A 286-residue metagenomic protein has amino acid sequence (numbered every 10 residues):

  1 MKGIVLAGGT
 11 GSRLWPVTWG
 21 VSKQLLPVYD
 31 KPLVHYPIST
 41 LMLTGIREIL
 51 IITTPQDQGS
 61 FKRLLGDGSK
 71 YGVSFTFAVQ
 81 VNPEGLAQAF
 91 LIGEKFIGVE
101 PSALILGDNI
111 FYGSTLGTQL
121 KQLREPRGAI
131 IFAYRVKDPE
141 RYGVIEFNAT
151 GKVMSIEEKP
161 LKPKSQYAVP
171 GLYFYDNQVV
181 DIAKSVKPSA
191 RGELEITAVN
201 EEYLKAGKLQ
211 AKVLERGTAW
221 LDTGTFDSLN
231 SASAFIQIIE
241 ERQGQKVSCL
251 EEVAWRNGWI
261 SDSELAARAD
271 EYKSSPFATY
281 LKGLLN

Functional and structural regions predicted by a protein language model:
M1, I46-R47, G72-S74, G98-S102 (+4 more regions): Short coil/turn connectors at secondary-structure junctions
K2-V5, R13-W19, L26-P27, K31-L106 (+4 more regions): Conserved N-terminal catalytic core of the sugar/cofactor nucleotidyltransferase
L14, F61-L65, A183, A232 (+1 more regions): Hydrophobic packing residues within well-ordered alpha-helices of enzyme cores
L25, I145-F147: A structural signal for short hydrophobic beta-strand segments in well-ordered beta-sheet cores
L43, G66, K95-G98, E125 (+6 more regions): Generic secondary-structure signature for well-ordered alpha-helical cores
A103, L120-K121, K152-E252, S263-E264: Catalytic-core segments of class I nucleotidyltransferases/pyrophosphorylases that form NMP-activated intermediates
G113-E140: Conserved donor-nucleotide/metal-binding helix-loop-beta segment in metal-dependent transferases, i.e., the alpha-helix
W259-I260, L265-N286: Short, amphipathic C-terminal "tail helix"
